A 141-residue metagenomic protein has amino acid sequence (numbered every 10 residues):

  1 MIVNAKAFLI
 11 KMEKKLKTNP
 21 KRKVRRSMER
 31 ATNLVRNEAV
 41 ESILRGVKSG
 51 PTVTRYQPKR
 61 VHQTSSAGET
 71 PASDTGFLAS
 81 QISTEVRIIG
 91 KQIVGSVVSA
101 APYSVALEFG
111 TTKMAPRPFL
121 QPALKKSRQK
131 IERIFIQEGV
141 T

Functional and structural regions predicted by a protein language model:
M1-T141: Short, Lys/Arg-rich flexible segments
